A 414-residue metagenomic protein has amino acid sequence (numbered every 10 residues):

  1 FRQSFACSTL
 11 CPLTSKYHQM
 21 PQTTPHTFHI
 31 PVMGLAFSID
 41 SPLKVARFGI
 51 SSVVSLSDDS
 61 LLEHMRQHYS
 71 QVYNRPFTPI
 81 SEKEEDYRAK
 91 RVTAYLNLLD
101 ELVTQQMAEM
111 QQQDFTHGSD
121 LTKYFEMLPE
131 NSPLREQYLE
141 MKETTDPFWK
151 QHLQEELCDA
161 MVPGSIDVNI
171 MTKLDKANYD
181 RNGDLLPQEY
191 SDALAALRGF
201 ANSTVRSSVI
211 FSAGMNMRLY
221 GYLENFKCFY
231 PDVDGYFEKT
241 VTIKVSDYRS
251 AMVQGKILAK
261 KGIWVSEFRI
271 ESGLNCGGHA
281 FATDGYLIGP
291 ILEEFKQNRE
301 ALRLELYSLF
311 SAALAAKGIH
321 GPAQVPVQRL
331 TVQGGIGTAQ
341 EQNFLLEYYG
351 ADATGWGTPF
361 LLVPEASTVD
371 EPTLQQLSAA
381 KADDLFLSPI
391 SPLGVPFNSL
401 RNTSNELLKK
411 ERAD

Functional and structural regions predicted by a protein language model:
H18-L219, D384-S388, P392-D414: Long, compositionally biased, glycine/small-hydrophobic-enriched stretches that function as flexible linkers, tethers
G164-I170, L219-Y230, E300-K317: Short, composition-biased local secondary-structure segments
M171-N182, S203-V205, G235-Y236, A280-F295: Gly-rich Lys/Arg/Thr-decorated short loops/hinges at beta-loop-alpha junctions or inter-strand turns that position
E189-I243, Q254-I263, E267, E271-G273 (+1 more regions): Extended, well-ordered protein cores
I243-Q254, A259-K409: Glycine-rich phosphate/ribose-binding loops and adjacent secondary-structure elements that form binding surfaces
